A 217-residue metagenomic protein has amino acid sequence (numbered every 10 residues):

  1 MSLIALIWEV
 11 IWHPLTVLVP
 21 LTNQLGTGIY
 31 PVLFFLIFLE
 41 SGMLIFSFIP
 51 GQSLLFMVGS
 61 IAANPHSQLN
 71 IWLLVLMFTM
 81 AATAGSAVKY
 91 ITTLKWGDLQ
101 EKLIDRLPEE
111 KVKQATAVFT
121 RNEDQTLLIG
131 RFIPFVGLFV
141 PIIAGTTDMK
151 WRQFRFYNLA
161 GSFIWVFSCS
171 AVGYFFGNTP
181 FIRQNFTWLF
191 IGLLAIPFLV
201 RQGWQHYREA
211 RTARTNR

Functional and structural regions predicted by a protein language model:
M1-L33, S60-I142, T146-Q153, N178-P197 (+1 more regions): Membrane-interfacial helix-loop-helix
L21-N23, M43-S47, L127, R155-A160: Short, amphipathic, aromatic/basic-enriched membrane-interface segments that mark the entry/exit of transmembrane
F34-F56, G130: Transmembrane alpha-helix interface/packing and boundary motifs in multi-pass membrane proteins, characterized by
L36, A81, A160-W165: Transmembrane alpha-helical core residues of multi-pass small-molecule transporters, especially secondary transporters
W165-F176: Transmembrane alpha-helical segments of integral membrane proteins
